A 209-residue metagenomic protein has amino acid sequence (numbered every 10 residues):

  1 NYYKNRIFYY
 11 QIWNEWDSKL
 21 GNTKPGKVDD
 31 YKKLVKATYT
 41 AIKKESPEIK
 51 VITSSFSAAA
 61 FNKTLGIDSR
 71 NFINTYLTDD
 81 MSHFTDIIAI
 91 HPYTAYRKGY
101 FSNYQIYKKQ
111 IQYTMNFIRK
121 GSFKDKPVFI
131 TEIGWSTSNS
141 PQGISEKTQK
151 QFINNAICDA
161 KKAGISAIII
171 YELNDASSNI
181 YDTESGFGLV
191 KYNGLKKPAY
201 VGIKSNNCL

Functional and structural regions predicted by a protein language model:
Y2, Q11, W16, G26-D29 (+3 more regions): Aromatic-rich peripheral "rim/lid" segments of glycoside hydrolase catalytic domains that contact and position glycan
I7, N14, D80-H83: Structural motif
F8, D86, S166: Conserved acidic residues
W16-D17, A58: Aromatic-lined carbohydrate-binding surfaces of glycoside hydrolases
K27-K150, N154, A163: Noncatalytic carbohydrate-binding groove/subsite architecture in carbohydrate-active enzymes
